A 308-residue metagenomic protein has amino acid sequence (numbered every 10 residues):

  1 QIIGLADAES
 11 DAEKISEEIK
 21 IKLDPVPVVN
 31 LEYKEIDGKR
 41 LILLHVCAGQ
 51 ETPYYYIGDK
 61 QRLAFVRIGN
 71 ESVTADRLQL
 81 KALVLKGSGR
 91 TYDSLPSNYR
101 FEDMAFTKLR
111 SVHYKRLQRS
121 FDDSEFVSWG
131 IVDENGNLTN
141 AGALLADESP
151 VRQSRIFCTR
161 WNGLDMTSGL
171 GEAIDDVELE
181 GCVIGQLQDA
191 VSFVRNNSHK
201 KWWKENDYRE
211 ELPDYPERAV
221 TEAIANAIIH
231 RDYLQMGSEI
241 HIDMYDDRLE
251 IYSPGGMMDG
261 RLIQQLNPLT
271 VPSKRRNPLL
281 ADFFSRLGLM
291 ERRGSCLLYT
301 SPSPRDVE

Functional and structural regions predicted by a protein language model:
Q1-S301, R305: Conserved N-terminal catalytic/coupling substructures associated with nucleotide/phosphate chemistry
